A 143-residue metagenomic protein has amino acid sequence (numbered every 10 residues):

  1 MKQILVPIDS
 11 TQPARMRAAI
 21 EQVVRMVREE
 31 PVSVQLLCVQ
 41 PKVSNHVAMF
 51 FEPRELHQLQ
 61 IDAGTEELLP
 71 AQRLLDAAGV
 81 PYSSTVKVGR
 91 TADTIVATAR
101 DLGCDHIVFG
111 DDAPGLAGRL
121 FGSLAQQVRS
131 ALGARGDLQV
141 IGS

Functional and structural regions predicted by a protein language model:
K2-F50: Small/aliphatic-rich secondary-structure junction motif
L5, S33-Q35, S83-T85, H106 (+1 more regions): A structural signal for isolated positions on well-ordered beta-strands in alpha/beta enzyme cores
V39-Q40, D112-A113, S143: Short, ordered loop/turn segments at secondary-structure junctions
E52-E55, D101-G103, A125-Q127: Short, hinge-like loop/turn segments at secondary-structure boundaries
P53-E66: A short acidic, glycine-rich active-site loop that binds or catalyzes chemistry on phosphate/adenosine moieties
D76-H106: Structural beta-alpha unit
F109-S130: Glycine-rich, Arg-bearing micro-motifs that act as flexible, cationic patches
A131-S143: Short, flexible loop segments at boundaries between secondary-structure elements
